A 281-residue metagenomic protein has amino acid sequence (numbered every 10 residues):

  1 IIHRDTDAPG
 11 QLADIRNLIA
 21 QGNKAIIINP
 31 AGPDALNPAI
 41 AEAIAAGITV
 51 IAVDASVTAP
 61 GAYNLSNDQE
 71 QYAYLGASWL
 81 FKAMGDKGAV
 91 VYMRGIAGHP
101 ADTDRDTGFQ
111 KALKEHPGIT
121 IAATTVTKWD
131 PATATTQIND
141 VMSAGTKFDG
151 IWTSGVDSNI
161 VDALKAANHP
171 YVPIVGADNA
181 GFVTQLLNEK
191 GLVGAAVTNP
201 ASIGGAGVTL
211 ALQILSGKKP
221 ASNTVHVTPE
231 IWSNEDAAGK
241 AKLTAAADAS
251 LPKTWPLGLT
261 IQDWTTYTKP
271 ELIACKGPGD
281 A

Functional and structural regions predicted by a protein language model:
I1-A281: A residue-level marker of the well-folded mature domains of exported/periplasmic proteins
